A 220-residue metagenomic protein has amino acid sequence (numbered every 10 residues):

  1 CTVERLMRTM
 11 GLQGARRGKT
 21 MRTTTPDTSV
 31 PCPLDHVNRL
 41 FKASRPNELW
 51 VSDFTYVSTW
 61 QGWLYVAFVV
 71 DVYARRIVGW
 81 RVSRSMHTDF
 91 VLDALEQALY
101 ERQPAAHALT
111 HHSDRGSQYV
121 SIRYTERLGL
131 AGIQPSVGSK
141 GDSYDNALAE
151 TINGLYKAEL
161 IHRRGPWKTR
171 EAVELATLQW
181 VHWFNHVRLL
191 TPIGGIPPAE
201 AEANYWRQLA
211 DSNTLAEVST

Functional and structural regions predicted by a protein language model:
C1-T220: Charged DNA-binding/catalytic regions of mobile-element recombinases
